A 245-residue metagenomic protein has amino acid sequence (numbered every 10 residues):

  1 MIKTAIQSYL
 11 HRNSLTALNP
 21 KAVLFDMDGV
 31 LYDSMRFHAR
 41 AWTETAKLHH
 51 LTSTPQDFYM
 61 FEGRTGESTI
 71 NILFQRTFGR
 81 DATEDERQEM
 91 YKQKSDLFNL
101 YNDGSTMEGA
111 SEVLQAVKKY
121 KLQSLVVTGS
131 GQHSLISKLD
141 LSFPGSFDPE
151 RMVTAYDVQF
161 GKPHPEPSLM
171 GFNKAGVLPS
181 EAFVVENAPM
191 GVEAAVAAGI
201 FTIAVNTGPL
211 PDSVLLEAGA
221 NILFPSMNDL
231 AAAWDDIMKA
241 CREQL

Functional and structural regions predicted by a protein language model:
M1-K21, S111, Q115-K118, G131-L245: Asp-based, Mg2+/Mn2+-dependent phosphohydrolase catalytic module
I2-Y59: Active-site neighborhood of HAD-like aspartate-dependent phosphohydrolases
V30, T128-S130: Conserved phosphate-coupling serine/threonine residues in phosphotransfer and NTP-handling enzymes
H38, G66, T106, H164: Conserved donor sugar-nucleotide recognition element shared by glycan-biosynthetic enzymes
T45-A46, T65-A82, K138, F172: Helix-loop "lid/cap" segments that line or gate small-molecule binding pockets
T45-H49, V113-L122: A short, Lys/Arg-enriched amphipathic alpha-helix followed by its capping loop at the start of a domain
L51-M60, G79-M90, S146-P149: Short, surface-exposed acidic
F74-Q115, N173: Metal-dependent phosphoesterase signature
